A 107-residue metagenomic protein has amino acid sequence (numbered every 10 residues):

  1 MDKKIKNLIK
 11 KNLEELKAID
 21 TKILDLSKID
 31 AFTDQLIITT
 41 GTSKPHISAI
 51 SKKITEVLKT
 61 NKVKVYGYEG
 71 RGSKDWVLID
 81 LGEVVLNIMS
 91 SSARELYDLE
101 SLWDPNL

Functional and structural regions predicted by a protein language model:
M1-K52, E56-Y66, N106-L107: Ribosome large-subunit tunnel/peptidyl-transferase-proximal elements
D30, G72, W103: Residue-level detector of flexible, active-site-proximal loop/helix-junction positions within diverse enzyme catalytic
V57-V85: Mid-chain, well-packed structural core segment of small domains
Y68-G70, L99, P105: Intrinsically disordered, low-complexity regions enriched in small/polar residues
D75-W103: C-terminal structural segments of small proteins and small subunits
